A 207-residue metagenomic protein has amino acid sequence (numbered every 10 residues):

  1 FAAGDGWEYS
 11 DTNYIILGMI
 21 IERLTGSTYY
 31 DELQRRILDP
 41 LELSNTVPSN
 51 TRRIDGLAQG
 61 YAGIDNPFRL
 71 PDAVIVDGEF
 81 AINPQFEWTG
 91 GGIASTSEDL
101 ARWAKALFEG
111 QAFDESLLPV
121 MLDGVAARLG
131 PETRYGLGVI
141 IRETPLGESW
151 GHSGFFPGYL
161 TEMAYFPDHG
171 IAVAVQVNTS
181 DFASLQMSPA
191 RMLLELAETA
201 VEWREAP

Functional and structural regions predicted by a protein language model:
F1-P157: Short, surface-exposed loop or secondary-structure junction motifs that flank catalytic or metal-binding residues
I15, A101, H169, Q186-M187 (+1 more regions): Hydrophobic alpha-helical segments
I21, L107, V175, A200-W203: Short alpha-helical scaffold segments that flank and stabilize functional sites
D72, V173, L196-E198: Generic detector of low-complexity/intrinsically disordered segments and short hydrophobic N-terminal stretches
I141, L160-M163, A183-P189: A short, polar/proline- and glycine-enriched secondary-structure boundary/capping micro-motif
E148, A172, F182-S184: Intrinsically disordered, low-complexity acidic/polar segments
L160-S180: Short, well-ordered beta-strand elements
S180-P207: Short, gly/Ser/Thr-rich active-site loops of penicillin-recognizing serine hydrolases
